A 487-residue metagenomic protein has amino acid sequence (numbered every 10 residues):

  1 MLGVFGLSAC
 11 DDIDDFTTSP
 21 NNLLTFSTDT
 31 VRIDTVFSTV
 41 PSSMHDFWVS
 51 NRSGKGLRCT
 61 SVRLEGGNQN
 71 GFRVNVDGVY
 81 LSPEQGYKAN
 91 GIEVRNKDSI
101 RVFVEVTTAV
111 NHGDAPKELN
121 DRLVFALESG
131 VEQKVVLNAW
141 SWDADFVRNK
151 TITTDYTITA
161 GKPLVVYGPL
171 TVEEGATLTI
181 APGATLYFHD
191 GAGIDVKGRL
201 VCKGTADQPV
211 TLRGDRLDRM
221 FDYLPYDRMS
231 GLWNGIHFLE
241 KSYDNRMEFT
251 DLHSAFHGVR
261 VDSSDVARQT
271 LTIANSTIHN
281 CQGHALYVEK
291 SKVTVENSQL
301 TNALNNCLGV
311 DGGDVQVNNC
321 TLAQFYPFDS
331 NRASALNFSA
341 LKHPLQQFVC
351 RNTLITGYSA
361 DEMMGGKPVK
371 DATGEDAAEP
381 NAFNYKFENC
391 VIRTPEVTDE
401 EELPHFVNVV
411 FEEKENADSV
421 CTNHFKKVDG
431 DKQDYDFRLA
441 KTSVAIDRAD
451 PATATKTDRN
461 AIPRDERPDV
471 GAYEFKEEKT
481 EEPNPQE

Functional and structural regions predicted by a protein language model:
F5-A9: C-terminal motif of bacterial Sec signal peptides marking the signal peptidase cleavage site
D11-T17, L24-T35, V40-S42, D46 (+3 more regions): Beta-strand/loop edge motif enriched in small/polar residues
S42-M44, G54-C59: Short acidic/proline- and small/hydrophobic-mixed sequence motifs that coincide with surface turns and coil-to-beta
V49-S53: Asparagine-centered strand-capping/turn motif at beta-strand->loop junctions
S61-G66, I158: Change to "...patches in solvent-exposed regions of secreted, membrane-anchored, or virion-exposed structural
E65-Y87: Short, solvent-exposed loop/linker segments at beta-strand-coil boundaries, enriched for Pro/Gly and Ser/Thr
N460-R464: Cytochrome P450 C-terminal beta-domain/meander region
D465-A472: Carboxylate-dense, calcium-coordinating segments in secreted/extracellular and ER-lumen proteins
